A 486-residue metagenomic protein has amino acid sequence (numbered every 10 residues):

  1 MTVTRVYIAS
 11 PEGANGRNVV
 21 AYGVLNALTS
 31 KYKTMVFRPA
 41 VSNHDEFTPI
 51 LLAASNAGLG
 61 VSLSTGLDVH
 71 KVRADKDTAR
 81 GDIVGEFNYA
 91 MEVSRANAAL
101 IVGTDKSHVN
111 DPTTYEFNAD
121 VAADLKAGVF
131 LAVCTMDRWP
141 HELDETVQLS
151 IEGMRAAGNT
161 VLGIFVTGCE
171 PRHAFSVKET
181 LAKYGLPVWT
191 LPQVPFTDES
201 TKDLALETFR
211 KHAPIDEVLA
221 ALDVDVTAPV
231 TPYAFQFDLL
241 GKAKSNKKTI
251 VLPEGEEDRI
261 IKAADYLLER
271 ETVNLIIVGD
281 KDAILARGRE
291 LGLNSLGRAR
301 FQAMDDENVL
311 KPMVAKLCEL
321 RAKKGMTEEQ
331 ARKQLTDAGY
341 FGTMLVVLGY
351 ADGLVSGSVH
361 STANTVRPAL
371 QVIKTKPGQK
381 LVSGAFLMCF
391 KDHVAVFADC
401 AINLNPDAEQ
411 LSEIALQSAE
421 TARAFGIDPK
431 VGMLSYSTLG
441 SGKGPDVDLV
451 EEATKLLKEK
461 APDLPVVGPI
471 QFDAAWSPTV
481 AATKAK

Functional and structural regions predicted by a protein language model:
M1-P229, Y233: Flexible phosphate-sensing "switch/lid" loops adjacent to ATP/NTP-binding sites across phosphate-transfer
P229-D448, E452-K486: Anion-binding alpha/beta catalytic cores of soluble intermediary-metabolism enzymes, centered on
